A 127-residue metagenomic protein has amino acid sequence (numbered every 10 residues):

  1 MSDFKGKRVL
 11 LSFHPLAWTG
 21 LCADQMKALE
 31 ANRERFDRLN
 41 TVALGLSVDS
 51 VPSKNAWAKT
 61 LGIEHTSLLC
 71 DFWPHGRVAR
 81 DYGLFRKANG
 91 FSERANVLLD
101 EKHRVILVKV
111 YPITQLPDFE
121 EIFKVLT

Functional and structural regions predicted by a protein language model:
M1-T127: Chalcogenol-based redox active-site neighborhoods
